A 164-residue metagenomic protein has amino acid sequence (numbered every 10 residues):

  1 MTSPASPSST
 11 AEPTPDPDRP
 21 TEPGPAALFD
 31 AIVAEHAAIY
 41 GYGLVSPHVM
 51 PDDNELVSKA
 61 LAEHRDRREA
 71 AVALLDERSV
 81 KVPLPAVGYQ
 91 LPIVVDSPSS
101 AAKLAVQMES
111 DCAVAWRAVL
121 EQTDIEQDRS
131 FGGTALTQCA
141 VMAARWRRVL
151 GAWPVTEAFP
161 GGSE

Functional and structural regions predicted by a protein language model:
M1-E164: All-alpha RGS (Regulator of G-protein Signaling) helical domain and cognate RGS-like helical scaffolds
